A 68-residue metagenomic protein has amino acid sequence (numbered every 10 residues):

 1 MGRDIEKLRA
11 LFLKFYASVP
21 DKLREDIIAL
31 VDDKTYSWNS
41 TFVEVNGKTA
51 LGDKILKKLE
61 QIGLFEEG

Functional and structural regions predicted by a protein language model:
M1, L13, K48-T49: Short secondary-structure boundary micro-motifs
G2-E6: Inter-domain helical "communication" segments and dimerization helices that couple sensory or membrane-embedded modules
L11-K14, L64: Intrinsic disorder/low-structure terminal segments
L13-E44: Short amphipathic alpha-helical interface segments
N46-Q61: Short amphipathic alpha-helical interaction segments
E60-G68: A short, conserved structural fragment
